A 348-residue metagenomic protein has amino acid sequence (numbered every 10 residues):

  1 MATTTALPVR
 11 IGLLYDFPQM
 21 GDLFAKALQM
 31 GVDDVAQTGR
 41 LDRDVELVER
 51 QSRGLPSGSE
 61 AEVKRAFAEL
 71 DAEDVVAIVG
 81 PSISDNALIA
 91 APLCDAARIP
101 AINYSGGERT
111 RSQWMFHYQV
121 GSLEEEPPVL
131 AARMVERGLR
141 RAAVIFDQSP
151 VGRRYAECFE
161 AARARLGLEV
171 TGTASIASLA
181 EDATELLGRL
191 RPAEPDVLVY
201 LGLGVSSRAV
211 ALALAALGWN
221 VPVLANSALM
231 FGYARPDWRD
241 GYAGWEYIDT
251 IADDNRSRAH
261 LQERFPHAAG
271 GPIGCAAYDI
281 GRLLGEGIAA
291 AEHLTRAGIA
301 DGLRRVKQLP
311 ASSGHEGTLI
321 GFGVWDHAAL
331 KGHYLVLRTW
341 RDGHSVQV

Functional and structural regions predicted by a protein language model:
M1-V348: Extracytosolic ligand-binding ectodomains
